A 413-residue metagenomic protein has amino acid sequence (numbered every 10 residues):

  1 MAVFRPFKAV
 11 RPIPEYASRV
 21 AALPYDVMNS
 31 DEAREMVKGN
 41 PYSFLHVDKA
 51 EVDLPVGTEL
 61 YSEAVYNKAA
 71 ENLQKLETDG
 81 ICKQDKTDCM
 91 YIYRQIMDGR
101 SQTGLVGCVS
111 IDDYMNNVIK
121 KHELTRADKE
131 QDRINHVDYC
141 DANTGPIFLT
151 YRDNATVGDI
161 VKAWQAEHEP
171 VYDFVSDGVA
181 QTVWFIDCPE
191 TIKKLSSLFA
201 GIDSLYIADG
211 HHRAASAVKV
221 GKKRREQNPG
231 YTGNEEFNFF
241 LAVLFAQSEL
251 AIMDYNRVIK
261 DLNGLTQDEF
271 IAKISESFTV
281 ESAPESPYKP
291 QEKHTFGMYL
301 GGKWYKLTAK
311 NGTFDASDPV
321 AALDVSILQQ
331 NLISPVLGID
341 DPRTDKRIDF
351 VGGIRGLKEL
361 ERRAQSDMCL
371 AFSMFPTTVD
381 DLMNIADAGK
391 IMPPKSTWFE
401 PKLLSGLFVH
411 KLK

Functional and structural regions predicted by a protein language model:
M1-K413: Surface-exposed, charge/polar-rich loops and edge strands
